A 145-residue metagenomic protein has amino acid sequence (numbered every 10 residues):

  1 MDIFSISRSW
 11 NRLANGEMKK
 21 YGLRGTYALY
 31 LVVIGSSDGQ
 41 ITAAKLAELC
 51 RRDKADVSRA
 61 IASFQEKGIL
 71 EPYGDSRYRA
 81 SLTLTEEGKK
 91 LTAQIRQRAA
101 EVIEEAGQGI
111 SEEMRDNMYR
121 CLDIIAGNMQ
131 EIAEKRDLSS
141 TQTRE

Functional and structural regions predicted by a protein language model:
M1-Y21, K67-I69, K90: N-terminal leader segment of winged-helix/HTH proteins
I3, L31-I34, L122: Hydrophobic structural patches
S7, D38, T92, A126-M129: A structural signal for well-ordered alpha-helices, especially hydrophobic packing surfaces of coiled-coils
R8, R12-D56, D137: N-terminal helix-turn-helix DNA-binding core of bacterial DNA-binding proteins
L49, D53-K54, S81-T85, L138-E145: Membrane-interacting alpha-helical segments
A62-D123: Charged, amphipathic alpha-helical coiled-coil/dimerization segments
E113-E145: C-terminal regulatory/oligomerization modules of transcriptional regulators
